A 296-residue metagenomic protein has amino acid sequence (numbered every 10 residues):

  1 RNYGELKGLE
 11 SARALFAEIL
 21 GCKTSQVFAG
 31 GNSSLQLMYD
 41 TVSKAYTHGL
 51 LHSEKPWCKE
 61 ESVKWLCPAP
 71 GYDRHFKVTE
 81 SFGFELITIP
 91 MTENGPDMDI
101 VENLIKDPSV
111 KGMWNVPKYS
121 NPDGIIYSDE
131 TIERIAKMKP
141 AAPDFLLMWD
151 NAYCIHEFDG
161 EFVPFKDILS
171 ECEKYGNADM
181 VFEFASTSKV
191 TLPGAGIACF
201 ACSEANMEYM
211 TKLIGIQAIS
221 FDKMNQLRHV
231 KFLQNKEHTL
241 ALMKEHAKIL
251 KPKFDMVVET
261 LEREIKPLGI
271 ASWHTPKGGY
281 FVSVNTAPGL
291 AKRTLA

Functional and structural regions predicted by a protein language model:
N2-P143, C154-Y175: Conserved core of the PLP fold type I
E10, Q36, E133, E204 (+4 more regions): A structural signal for well-ordered alpha-helical segments within the folded catalytic domains of diverse enzymes
C22, L261-W273: Surface-exposed helix-capping loop/turn segments at secondary-structure junctions
G30, L169-K251, E259, R263-E264: Conserved core segment of the aminotransferase class I/II
G112, L146-L147, F182: Hydrophobic "anchor" residues on beta-strands that sit immediately upstream of conserved functional sites
D150-N151: Walker B catalytic acidic pair
S203-E204, N285-A287: Residue-level recognition of strand-loop junctions within catalytic nucleotide-signaling folds
K244-V258, I270-T286, K292-L295: Conserved glycine-rich beta-strand-loop-beta hairpin in the small C-terminal domain of fold type I
